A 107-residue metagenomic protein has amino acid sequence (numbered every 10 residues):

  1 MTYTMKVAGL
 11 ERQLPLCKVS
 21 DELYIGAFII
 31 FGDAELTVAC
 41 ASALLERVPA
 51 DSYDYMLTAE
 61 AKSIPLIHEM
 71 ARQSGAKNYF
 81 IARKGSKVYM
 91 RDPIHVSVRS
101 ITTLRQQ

Functional and structural regions predicted by a protein language model:
M1-Y53: Active-site-facing substrate-recognition patch
M5-V7, A59, F80-R83: Glycine-enriched loop-and-adjacent helix/strand subsegments that border the catalytic/binding cleft of enzyme cores
S42-L44, L66-I67, Q107: A generic local structural motif
Y53-E60: Short glycine-rich phosphate-binding loop at a beta-alpha junction
A61, S74-K77: Short connector loops at helix/strand junctions that flank enzyme active sites, especially segments positioning acidic
K62-P65, S86-V88: Short, catalytically relevant binding-site loops at active-site mouths
P65-S74: Short Gly/Thr/Asp-enriched flexible loops that form oxyanion-binding sites at enzyme active sites
K77-Q107: Short, glycine/charge-rich flexible loops or terminal/linker lids adjacent to PRPP-binding catalytic cores
